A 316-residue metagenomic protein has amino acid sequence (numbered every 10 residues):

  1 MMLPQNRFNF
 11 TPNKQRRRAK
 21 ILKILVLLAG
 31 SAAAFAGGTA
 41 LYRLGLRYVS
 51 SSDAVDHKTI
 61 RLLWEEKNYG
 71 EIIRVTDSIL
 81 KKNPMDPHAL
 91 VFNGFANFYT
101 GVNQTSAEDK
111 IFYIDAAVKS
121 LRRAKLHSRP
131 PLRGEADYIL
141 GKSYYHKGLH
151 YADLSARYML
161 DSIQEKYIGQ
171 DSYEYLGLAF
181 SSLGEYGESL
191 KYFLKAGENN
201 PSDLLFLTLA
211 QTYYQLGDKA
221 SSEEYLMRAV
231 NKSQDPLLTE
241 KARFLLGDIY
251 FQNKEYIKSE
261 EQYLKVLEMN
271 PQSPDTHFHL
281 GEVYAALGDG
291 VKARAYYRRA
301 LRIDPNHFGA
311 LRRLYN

Functional and structural regions predicted by a protein language model:
M2-L126: N-terminal leader/linker segments that initiate helical-solenoid repeat arrays
S52-D53, P87-H88, P131-G134, G169-D171 (+4 more regions): Helix-start (N-cap) detector for alpha-helical repeat units in TPR-like alpha-solenoids, especially tetratricopeptide
R61, F95, Y99-V102, K142 (+5 more regions): Residue-level recognition of tetratricopeptide repeat
E65, Y99, N103, H146-G148 (+6 more regions): Register position in tetratricopeptide repeats
T76, I114, L121, Y158-L160 (+4 more regions): Hydrophobic/aromatic packing residues within the alpha-helices of TPR/SEL1-like helical repeat arrays
K82, H127-R129, E165, E198-N199 (+3 more regions): Structural marker of alpha-solenoid helical repeat scaffolds
F92, I139, S172-Y175, T208 (+3 more regions): Canonical tetratricopeptide repeat
